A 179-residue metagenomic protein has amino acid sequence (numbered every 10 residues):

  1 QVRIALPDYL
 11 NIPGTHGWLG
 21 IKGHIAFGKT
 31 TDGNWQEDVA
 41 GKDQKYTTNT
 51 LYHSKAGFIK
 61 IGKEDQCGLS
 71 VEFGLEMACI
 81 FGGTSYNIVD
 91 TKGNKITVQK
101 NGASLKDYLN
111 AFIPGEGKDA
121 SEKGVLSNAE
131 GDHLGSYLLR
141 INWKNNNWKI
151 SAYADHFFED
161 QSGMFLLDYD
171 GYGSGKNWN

Functional and structural regions predicted by a protein language model:
Q1, A40-K45, G124-S127: Extracellular loop and loop/strand-boundary signature of outer-membrane beta-barrel proteins
Q1, I21-T31, G124-V125, A152-H156: Transmembrane beta-strand segments that form the barrel wall of outer-membrane beta-barrel proteins
Q1, N11, G28-W35, V39 (+2 more regions): Sequence/structural signature of outer-membrane beta-barrel proteins
V2-A5, N49-I59, H133-Y137, S174-W178: Residues that define the transmembrane beta-barrel architecture of outer-membrane proteins
Y9-K22, K60-E72, K144-K149: Short loop/turn motifs that connect adjacent beta-strands in outer-membrane beta-barrel proteins
N34-T50: Outer-membrane beta-barrel proteins
Y52-A78, N177-W178: Transmembrane beta-barrel strand/turn architecture of Gram-negative outer membrane proteins
V71-F73, F81-N179: Long, internal scaffold/assembly segments composed of regular secondary structure
